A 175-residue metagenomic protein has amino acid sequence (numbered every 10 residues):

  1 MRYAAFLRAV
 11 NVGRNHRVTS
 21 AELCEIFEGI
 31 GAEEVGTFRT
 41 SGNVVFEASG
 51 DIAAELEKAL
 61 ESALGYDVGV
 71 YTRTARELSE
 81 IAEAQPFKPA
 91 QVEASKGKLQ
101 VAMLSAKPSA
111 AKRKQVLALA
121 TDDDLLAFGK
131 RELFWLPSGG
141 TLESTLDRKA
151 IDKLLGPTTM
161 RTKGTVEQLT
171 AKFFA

Functional and structural regions predicted by a protein language model:
M1-A175: Surface-exposed, charge/polar-rich loops and edge strands
